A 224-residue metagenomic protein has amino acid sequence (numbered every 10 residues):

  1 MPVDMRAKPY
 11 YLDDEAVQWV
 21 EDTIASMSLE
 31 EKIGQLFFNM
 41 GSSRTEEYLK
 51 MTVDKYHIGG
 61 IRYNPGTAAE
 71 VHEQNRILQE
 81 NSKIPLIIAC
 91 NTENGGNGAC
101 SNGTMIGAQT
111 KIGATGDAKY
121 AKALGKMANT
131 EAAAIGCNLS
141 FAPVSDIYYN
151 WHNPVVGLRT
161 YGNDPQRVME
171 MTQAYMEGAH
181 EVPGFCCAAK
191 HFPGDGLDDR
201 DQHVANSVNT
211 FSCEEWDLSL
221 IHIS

Functional and structural regions predicted by a protein language model:
M1-W19: Mature N-terminal, pre-catalytic/accessory segment of carbohydrate-active enzymes
P2-V3, I33-F37, D54-G59: Acidic/histidine-rich, surface-exposed loop or edge segments in extracytoplasmic proteins
A16-G41: Mature N-terminal segment immediately following signal peptide/propeptide cleavage in secreted/periplasmic
S42-M171, H191-F211: Enzymes and membrane/adaptor proteins characterized by extended Gly/Ser/Thr/Asp/Glu-rich, aromatic-dotted
A179-A188: Phosphate/pyrophosphate-binding betaalpha-module
C213-W216: Extracellular glycoside hydrolase catalytic/binding regions
I221-I223: Conserved small/polar residues in nucleotide/adenosyl-binding loops
